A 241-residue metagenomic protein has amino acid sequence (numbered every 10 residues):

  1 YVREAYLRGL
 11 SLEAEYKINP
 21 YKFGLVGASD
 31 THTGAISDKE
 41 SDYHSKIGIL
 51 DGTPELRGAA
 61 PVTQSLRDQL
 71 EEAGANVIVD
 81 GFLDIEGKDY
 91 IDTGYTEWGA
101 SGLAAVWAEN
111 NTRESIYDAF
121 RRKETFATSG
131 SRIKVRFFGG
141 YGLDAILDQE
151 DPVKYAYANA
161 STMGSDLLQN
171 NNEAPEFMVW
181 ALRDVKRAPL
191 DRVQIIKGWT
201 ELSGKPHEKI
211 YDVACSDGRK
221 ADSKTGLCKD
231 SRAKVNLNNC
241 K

Functional and structural regions predicted by a protein language model:
Y1-K241: C-terminal functional module detector
